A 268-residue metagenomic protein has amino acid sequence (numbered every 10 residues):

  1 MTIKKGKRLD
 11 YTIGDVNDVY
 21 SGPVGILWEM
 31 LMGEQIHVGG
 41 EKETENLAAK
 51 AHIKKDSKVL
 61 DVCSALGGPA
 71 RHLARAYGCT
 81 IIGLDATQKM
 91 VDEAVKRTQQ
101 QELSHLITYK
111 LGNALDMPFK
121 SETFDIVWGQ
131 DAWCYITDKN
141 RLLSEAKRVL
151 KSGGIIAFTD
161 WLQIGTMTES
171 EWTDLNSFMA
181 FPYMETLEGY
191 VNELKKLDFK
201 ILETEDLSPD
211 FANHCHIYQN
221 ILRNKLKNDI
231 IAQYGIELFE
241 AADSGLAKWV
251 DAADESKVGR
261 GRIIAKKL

Functional and structural regions predicted by a protein language model:
H37-K55: Conserved alpha-helix/loop element of class I SAM-dependent methyltransferases that forms part of the SAM/SAH-binding
L60-V62, L66-D116: Class I SAM-dependent methyltransferase SAM/SAH-binding core
L115-I126: A short acidic, Gly/Pro-enriched loop at the edge of an enzyme's catalytic core that lines a small-molecule cofactor
I126-D138: A short SAM/SAH-binding and catalytic strip from SAM-dependent methyltransferases
N140-I155: A short glycine-rich, Lys/Arg-flanked "PGG" loop and its adjoining helix->strand segment in the class I
W161-F181: Short, glycine-/aromatic-enriched active-site segment of Class I SAM-dependent methyltransferases
P182-D198: Short alpha-helix
E203-L268: Conserved Class I S-adenosyl-L-methionine
